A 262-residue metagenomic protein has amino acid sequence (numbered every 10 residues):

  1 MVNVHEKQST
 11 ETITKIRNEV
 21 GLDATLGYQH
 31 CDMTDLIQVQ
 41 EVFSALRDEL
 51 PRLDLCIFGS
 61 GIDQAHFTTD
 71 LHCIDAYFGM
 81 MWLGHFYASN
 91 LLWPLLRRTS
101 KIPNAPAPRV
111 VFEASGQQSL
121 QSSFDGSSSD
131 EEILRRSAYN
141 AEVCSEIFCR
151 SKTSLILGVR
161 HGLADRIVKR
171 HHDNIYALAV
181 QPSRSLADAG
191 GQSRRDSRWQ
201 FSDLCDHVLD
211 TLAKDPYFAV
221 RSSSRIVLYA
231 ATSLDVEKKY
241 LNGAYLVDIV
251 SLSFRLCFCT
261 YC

Functional and structural regions predicted by a protein language model:
M1-G191: Rossmann-fold NAD(P)H-dependent dehydrogenase/reductase core
H30, A65, W93, L155 (+4 more regions): Residue-level detector of solvent-exposed, low-hydrophobicity positions
I37-E41, S253-C259: Short, solvent-exposed polar/charged micro-motifs at secondary-structure junctions
Y77, E131, R198-F201, S251: Short, surface-exposed, charged/polar-biased interaction segments
R184, G190-A219, C257-C259: Alpha-helical membrane-targeting segments
D206-L256: C-terminal helical subdomain
